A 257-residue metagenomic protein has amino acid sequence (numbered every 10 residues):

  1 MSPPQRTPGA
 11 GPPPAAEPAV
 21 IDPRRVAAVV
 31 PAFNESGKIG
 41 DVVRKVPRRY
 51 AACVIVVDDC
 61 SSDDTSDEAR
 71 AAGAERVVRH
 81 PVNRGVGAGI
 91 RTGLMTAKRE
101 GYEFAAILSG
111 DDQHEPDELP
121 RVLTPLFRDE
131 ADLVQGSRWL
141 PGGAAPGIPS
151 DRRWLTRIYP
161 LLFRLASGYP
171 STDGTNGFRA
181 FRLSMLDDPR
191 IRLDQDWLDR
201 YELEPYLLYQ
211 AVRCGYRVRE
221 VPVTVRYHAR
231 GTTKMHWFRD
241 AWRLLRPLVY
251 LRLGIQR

Functional and structural regions predicted by a protein language model:
M1-P23, G168, R192-R257: Hydrophobic helical membrane-anchoring modules
G11-E17, N34-R48: Short, well-formed alpha-helical segments that are part of the catalytic scaffolds of diverse glycosyltransferases
R24-V30, I39, K45-V46, C53-V57: Hydrophobic targeting segments
A32, V57-D59, H80: Conserved sequence signature across two-component system core domains
E35-K38, S61, E115: Donor nucleotide-sugar binding loop of glycosyltransferases
D58-S66: A conserved acidic beta->alpha catalytic loop
R76, H80-V82, V86-R99, F104 (+3 more regions): Acceptor/aglycone-binding surface of glycosyltransferases and processive sugar-polymer synthases
